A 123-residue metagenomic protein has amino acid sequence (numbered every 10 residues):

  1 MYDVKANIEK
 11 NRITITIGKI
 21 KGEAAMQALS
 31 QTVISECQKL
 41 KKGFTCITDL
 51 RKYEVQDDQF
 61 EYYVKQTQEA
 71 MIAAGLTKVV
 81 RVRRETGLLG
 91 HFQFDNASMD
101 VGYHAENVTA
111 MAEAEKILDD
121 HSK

Functional and structural regions predicted by a protein language model:
M1-K123: Amphipathic, Lys/Arg-enriched alpha-helical "gate/interface" segment within cytosolic domains that mediates
